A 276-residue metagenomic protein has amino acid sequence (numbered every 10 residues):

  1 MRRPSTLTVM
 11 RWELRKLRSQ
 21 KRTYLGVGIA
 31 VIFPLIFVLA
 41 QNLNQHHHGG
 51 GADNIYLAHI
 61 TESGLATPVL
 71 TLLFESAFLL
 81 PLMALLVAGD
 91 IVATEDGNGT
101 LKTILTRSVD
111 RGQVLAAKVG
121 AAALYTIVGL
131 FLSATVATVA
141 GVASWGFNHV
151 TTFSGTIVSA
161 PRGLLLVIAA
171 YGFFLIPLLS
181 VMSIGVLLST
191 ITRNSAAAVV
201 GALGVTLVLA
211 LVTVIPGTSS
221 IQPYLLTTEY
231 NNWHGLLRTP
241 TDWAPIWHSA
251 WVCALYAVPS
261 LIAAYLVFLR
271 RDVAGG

Functional and structural regions predicted by a protein language model:
M1-V31: Aromatic- and glycine-rich beta-strand/loop motifs that create alpha-glucan
R2-R3, L7, L237-G276: Alpha-helical transmembrane segments of multi-pass membrane transporters/translocases
T8, T218-R238: Short hydrophobic, aromatic-rich alpha-helical segments embedded in or entering the lipid bilayer of multi-pass
V31-L86, A116-M182, V186, W233-V252: Secretory targeting signals
I36-H46, L164, T192-T227: Transmembrane helix segments
A84-A88, L101, V136, I184 (+4 more regions): Hydrophobic/aromatic residues in alpha-helical transmembrane segments
L85-L105, R111, V119, V273: Transmembrane helix boundary and interhelical loop/hinge segments in multi-pass membrane proteins
Q113-L115, F268: Alpha-helix N-cap/helix-start motif at helix boundaries, enriched for small hydrophobics
